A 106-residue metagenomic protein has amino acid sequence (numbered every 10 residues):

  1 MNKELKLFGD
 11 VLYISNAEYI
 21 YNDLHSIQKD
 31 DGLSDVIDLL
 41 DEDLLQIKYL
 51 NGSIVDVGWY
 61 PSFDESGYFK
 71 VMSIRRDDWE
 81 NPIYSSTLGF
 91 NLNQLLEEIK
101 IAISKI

Functional and structural regions predicted by a protein language model:
M1-N51, E80: Negatively charged, low-complexity tracts enriched in Asp/Glu with abundant Ser/Thr
G9, S73, I106: Functionally constrained cores in energy, signaling, and assembly domains
I14, I47, V71-S73, I99: Generic structural hydrophobic/aromatic packing signal, biased to beta-strands
E18, L24-S26, E65, I74 (+2 more regions): Short linear sequence elements within intrinsically disordered, low-complexity coil regions
V55-F90: Intrinsically disordered, low-complexity regulatory segments enriched in Ser/Thr/Pro and charged residues
E80-I106: Polybasic, proline/glycine-rich intrinsically disordered low-complexity segments
